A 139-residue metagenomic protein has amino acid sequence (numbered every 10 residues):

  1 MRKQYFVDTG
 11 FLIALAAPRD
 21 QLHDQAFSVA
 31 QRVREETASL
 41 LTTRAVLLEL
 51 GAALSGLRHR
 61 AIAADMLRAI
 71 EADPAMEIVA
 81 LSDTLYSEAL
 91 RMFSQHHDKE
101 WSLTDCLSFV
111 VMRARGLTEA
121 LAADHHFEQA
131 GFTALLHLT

Functional and structural regions predicted by a protein language model:
M1-T42, S55-L67, L138-T139: Short, well-structured N-terminal submotif of metal-dependent ribonuclease cores
R2, F109-V110, A114-T139: Acidic, PIN/NYN-like endoribonuclease modules and their adjacent C-terminal/linker elements
R44-A45, D105, D124-H125: Short secondary-structure boundary segments
A52-S55, R113: Short glycine/serine- and small hydrophobic-enriched flexible loop segments
I70-S82, H96-D98, F127-T139: Short acidic, glycine/proline-enriched helix-loop-strand junctions
E77-E119: Active-site neighborhoods of divalent-metal-dependent phosphate/nucleic-acid chemistry enzymes
